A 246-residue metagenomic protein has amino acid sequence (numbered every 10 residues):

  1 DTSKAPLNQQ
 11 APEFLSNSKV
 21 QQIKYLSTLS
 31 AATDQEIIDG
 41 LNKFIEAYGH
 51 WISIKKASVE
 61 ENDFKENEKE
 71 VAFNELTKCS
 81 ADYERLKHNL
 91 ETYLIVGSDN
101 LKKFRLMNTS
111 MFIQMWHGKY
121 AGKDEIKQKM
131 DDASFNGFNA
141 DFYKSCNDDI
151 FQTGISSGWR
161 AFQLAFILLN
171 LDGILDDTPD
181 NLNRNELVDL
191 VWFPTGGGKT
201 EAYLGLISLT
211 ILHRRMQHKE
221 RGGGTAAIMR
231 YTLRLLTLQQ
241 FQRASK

Functional and structural regions predicted by a protein language model:
D1-K246: N-terminal helicase ATP-binding lobe
